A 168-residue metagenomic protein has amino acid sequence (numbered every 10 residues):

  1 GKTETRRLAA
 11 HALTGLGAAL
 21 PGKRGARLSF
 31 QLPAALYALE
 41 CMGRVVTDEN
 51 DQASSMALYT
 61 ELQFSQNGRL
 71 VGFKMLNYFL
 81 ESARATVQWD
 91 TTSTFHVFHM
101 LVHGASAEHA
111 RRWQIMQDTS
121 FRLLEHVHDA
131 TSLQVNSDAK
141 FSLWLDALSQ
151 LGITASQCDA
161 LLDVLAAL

Functional and structural regions predicted by a protein language model:
G1-L168: N-terminal switch/interaction subdomains of large nucleotide-dependent motors and GTPases
